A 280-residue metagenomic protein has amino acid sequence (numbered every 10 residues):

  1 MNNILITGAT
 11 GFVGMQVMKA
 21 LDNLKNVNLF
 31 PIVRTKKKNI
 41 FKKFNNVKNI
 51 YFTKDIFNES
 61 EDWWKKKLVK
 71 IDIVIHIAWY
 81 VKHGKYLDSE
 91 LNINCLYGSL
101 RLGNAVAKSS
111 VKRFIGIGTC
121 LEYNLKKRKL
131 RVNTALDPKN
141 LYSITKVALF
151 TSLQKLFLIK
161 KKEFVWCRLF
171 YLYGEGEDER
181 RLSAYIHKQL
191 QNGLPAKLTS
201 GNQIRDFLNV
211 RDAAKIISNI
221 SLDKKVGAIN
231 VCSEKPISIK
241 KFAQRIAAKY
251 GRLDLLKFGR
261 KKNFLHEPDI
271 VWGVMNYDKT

Functional and structural regions predicted by a protein language model:
I4-L24: N-terminal Rossmann NAD(P)H-binding glycine-rich loop of SDR-like oxidoreductase domains
T7, I32, V74-A78, F114-C120 (+1 more regions): SDR active-site strand-loop-helix element
N26-K37: Conserved glycine-rich Rossmann-like NAD(P)H-binding loop of the short-chain dehydrogenase/reductase
T53-N94: NAD(P)H-binding glycine-rich loop region in Rossmannoid oxidoreductase-like domains and their noncatalytic homologs
H76, L100-L141: Conserved Rossmann-fold NAD(P)-dependent oxidoreductase catalytic core, especially the SDR/UDP-sugar
C95, L141, T145-A148: Active-site helix of classical SDR
T151-R205, V210-A214, R245-A247: NAD(P)-dependent short-chain dehydrogenase/reductase
L190-T280: C-terminal substrate-binding subdomain of Rossmann-fold SDR/epimerase-dehydratase oxidoreductases
